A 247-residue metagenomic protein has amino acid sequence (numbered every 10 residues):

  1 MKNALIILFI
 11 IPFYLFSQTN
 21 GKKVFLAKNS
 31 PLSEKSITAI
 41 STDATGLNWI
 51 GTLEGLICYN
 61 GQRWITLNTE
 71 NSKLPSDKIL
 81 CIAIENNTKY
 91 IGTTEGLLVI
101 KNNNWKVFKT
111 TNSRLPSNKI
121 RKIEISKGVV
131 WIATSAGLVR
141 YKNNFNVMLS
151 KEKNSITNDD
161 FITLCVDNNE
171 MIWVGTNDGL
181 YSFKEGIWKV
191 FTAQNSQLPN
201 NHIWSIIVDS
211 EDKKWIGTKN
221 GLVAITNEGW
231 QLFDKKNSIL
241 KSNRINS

Functional and structural regions predicted by a protein language model:
K2-S247: Carboxylate-rich, polar loop motifs that coordinate divalent cations or form catalytic acidic clusters
